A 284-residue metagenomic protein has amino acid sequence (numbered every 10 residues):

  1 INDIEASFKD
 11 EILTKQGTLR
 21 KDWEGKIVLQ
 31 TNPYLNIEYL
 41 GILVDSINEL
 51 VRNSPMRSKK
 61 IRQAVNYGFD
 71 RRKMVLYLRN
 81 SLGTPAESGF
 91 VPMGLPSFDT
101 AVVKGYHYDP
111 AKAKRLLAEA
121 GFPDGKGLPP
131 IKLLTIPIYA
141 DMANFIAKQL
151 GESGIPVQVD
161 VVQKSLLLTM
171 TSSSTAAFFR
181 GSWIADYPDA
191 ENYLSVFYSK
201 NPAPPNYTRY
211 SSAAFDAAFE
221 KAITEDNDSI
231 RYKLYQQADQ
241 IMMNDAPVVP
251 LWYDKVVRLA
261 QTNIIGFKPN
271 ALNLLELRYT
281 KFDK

Functional and structural regions predicted by a protein language model:
I1-D3, D160-V162, R180-S182: Short beta-strand and adjacent tight-turn residues that come in two discontinuous sequence segments and form the edges
I1-D45, A185: Extracellular/periplasmic solute-recognition and catalytic clefts
I1-L13, N144-S153, S165-A176: Short helices/loops that flank or line small-molecule/ion binding pockets
Q30-E38, N66-T100, P137-A147, T169-K284: Detector for C-terminal structural segments
N32-I61, Y77, D254: A bilobed periplasmic-binding-protein/Venus flytrap-type ligand-binding module shared by bacterial periplasmic
R52, K59, T84-E119, Y139-D141: Structural transition elements
G127-I136, Q158-D160: Short, well-ordered beta-strand elements
